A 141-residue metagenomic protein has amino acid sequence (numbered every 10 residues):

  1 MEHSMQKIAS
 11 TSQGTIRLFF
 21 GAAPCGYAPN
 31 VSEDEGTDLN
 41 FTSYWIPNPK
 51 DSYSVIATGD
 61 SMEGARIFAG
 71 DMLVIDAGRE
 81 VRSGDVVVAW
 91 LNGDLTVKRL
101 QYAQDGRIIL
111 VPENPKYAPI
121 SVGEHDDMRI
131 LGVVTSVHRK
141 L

Functional and structural regions predicted by a protein language model:
M1-E63, S83, D94-L95, R107 (+2 more regions): Short, positionally conserved secondary-structure boundary motifs
A69, W90-T96, M128-R129: Short coil-to-beta-strand transition motifs
G70-D71, D85: Structural motif
V74-I75, V88: Hydrophobic beta-strand signal
V86-V87, V97-Y102: Short beta-strand-centered aromatic/proline hotspots
Y102-L141: Glycine- and charge-enriched low-complexity intrinsically disordered segments
